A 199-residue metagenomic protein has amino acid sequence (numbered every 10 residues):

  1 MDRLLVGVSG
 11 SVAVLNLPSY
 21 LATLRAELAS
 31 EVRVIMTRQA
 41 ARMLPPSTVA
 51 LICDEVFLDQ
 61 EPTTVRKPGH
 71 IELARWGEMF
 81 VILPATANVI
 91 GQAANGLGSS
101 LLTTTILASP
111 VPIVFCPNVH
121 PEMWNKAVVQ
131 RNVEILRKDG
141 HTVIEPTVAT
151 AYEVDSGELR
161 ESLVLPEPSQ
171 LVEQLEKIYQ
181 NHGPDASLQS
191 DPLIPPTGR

Functional and structural regions predicted by a protein language model:
M1-F115, P121-R199: A cross-family phosphate/adenosyl-ligand binding-site feature
